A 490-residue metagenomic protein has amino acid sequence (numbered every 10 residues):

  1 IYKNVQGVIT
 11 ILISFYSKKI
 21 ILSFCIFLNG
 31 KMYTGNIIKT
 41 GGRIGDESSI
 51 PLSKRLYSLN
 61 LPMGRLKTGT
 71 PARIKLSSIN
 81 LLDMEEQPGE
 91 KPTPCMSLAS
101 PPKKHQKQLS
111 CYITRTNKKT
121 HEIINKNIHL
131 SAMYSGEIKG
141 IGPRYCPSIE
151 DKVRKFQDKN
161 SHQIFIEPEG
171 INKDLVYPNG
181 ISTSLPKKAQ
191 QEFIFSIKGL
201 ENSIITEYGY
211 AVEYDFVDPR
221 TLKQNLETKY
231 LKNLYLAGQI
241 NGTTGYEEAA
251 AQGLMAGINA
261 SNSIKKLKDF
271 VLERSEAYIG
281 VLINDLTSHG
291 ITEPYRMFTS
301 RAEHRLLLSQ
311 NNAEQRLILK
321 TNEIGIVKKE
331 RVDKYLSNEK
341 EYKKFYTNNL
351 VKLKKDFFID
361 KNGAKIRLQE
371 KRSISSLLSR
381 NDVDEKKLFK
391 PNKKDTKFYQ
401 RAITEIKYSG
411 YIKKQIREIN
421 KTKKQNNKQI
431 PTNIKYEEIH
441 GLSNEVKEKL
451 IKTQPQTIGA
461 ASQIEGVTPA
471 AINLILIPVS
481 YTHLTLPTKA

Functional and structural regions predicted by a protein language model:
I1-F27, L76-S78: Feature captures the FAD/FMN-dependent oxidoreductase FAD-binding
L22-I74, I197, N202, I258-S263: Glycine-rich loop(s) and the adjacent beta-strand/alpha-helix scaffold that form part
K54-Q191, S288-I359, K365-K371, S376-S379: An anion/pyrophosphate-binding glycine-rich loop and adjacent beta-alpha core in soluble alpha-beta enzymes
Y177-T243, F270-N284, K397-K449, Q454: A glycine-rich dinucleotide-binding beta-alpha-beta segment and adjacent secondary-structure elements that constitute
Q239-E247, E303-R305: Glycine-rich phosphate/pyrophosphate-binding beta-alpha loops
A250-F270: Internal hydrophobic alpha-helix adjacent to the cofactor/substrate pocket in enzyme cavities
R301, L307, I318-Q463, V467-T468 (+1 more regions): Extended, charge-enriched "interface" segments that sit outside catalytic cores
T482-T488: Conserved small/polar residues in nucleotide/adenosyl-binding loops
